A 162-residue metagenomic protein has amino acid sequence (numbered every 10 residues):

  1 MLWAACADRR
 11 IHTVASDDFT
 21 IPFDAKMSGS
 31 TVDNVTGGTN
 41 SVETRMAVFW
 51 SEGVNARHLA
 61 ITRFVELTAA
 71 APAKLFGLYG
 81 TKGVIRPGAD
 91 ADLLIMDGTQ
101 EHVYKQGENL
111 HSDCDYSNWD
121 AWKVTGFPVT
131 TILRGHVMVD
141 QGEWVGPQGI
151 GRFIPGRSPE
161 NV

Functional and structural regions predicted by a protein language model:
M1-L2: Phosphate/diphosphate-binding loops
A7, D90, V124, S158-P159: Generic surface-pattern signal
A7, H12-V14, F19-Q100: His/Asp/Glu-enriched, well-ordered alpha-helical/loop segment that forms or immediately abuts the divalent-metal
M27, T31, P87-F153: C-terminal cap of metal-dependent C-N hydrolases
F153-V162: Short, solvent-exposed cationic patches
